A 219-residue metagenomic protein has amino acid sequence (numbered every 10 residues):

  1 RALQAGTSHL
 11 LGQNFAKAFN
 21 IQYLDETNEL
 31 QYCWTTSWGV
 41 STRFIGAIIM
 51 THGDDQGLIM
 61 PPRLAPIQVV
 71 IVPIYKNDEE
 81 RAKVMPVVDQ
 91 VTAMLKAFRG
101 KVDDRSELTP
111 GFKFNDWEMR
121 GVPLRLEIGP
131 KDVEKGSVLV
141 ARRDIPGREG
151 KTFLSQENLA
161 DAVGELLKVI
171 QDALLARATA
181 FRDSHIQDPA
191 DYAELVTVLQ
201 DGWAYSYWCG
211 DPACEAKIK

Functional and structural regions predicted by a protein language model:
R1-K219: NTP/phosphate- and nucleic-acid-binding module
